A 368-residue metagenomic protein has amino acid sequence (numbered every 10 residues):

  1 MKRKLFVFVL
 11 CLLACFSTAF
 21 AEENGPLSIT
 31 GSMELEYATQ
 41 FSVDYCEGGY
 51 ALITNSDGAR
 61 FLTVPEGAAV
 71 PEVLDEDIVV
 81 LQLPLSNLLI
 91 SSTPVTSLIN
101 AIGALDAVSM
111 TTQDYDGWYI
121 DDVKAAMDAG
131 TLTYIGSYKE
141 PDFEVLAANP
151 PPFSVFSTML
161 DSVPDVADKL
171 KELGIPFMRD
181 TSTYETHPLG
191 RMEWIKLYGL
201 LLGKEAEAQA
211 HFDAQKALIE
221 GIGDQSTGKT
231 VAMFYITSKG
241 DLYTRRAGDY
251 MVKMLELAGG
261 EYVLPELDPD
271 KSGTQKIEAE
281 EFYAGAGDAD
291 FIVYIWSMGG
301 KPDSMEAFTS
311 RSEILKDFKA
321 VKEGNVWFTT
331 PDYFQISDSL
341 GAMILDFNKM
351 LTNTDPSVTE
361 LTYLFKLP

Functional and structural regions predicted by a protein language model:
R3-A21: Sec-dependent N-terminal signal peptides of Gram-positive bacterial secreted proteins and lipoproteins
F20-T96, E207-M233, D355-P368: Bacterial Sec-exported substrate-binding components of ABC uptake systems
E22, S92, E185-D213, F291-P368: Structured C-terminal subdomain patch of bacterial secreted/periplasmic proteins
A51-A147, F153-L160: A short, structured surface patch at a secondary-structure boundary
S86, T93-L98, I102, T111-D122 (+4 more regions): Extracytoplasmic ligand-binding site segments that recognize negatively charged/polar headgroups
L89, T93, G136-P141, S157-P164 (+7 more regions): Soluble non-cytosolic domains of exported or imported proteins
L89-I90, A107-T111, F153-S157, F177-D180 (+5 more regions): Structural recognition of the beta-strand scaffold that forms the well-ordered cores of secreted hydrolase catalytic
D224-D303: Flexible, glycine-rich surface segments
